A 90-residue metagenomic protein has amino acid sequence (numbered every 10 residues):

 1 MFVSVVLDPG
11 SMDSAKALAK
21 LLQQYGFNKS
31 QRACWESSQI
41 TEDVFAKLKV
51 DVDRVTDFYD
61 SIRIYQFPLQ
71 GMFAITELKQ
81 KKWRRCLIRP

Functional and structural regions predicted by a protein language model:
M1-S30, C34-D43: Extended, hydrophobic alpha-helical segments
V5, N28-S30, S38, L48 (+3 more regions): Generic signature of intrinsically disordered, low-complexity segments enriched in small/polar residues
L21-Q23, L48-R54, A74: Intrinsically disordered, low-complexity boundary segments flanking structured domains
S30-R63, F67: Short, intrinsically disordered low-complexity segments
V55-P90: C-terminal structural segments of small proteins and small subunits
